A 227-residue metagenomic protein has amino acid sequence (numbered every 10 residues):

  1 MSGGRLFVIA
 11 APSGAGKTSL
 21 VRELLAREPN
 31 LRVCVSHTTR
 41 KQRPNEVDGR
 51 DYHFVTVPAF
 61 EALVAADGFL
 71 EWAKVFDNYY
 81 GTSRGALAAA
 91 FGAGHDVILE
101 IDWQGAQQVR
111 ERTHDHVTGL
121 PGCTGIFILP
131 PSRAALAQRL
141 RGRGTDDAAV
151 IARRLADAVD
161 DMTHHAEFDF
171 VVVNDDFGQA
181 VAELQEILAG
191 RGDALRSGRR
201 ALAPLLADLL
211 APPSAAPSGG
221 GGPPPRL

Functional and structural regions predicted by a protein language model:
M1-L6, P29: Extreme N-terminal, non-catalytic leader segments that precede Walker-type/kinase nucleotide-binding cores
A10-P12: P-loop (Walker A) phosphate-binding loop of NTP-binding proteins
A15: ATP-binding Walker
T18: Walker A/P-loop
L25-C34: Post-Walker A helix-loop "phosphate-sensing" segment adjacent to the P-loop in P-loop NTPases
T38-Q107, P223: ATP-dependent small-molecule kinase phosphotransfer cores that center on conserved nucleotide phosphate-binding segments
V97-W103, T118-G142, V173-N174: Conserved phosphate-donor/acceptor-positioning beta-strand/loop module used by diverse small-molecule
T145-D146, D160-L227: NTP-dependent small-molecule kinase module
